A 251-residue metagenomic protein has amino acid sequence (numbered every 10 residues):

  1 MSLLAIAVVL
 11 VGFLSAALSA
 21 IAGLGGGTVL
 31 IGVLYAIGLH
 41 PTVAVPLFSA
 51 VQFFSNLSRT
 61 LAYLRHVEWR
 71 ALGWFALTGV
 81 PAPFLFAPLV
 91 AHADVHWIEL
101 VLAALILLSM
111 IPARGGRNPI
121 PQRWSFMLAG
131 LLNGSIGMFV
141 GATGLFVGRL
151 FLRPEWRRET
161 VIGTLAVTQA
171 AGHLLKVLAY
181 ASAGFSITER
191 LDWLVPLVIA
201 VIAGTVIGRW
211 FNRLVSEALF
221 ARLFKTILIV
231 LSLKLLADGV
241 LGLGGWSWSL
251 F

Functional and structural regions predicted by a protein language model:
M1-A7, P119-W124: Membrane-interfacial loop-to-helix junctions in multi-pass transporters
M1-L3, G38, V90-E99, I187-V195 (+1 more regions): Interfacial loop-to-helix junctions that mark the boundaries of transmembrane helices in multi-pass membrane
L4-W74, P83, G130-G137, G144-T205: Small-residue-rich hydrophobic segments that form or flank transmembrane alpha-helices in multi-pass membrane proteins
A5, S49, L102-I106, M110 (+3 more regions): Residues within membrane-spanning alpha-helices of integral membrane proteins, especially the hydrophobic core/packing
T42, R70, H96-E99, E159 (+1 more regions): Residues that define the loop-to-transmembrane-helix transition and helix capping in multi-pass membrane transporters
N56-H66, A87-V95, E99-S125, R209-W210 (+1 more regions): Transmembrane helix exit motif
W69, V206-V230: Interfacial loop-to-transmembrane junctions
